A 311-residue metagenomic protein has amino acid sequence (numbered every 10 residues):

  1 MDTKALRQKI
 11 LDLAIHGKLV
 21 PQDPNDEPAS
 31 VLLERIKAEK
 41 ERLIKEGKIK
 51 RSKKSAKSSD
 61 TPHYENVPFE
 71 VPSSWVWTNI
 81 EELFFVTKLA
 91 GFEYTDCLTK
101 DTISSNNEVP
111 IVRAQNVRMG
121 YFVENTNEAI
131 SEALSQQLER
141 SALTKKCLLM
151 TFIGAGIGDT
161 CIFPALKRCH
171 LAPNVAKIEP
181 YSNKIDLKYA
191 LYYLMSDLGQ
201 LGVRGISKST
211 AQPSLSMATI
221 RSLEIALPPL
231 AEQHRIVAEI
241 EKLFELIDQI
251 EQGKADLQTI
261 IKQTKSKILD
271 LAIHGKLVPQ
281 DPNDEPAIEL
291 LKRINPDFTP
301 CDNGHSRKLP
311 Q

Functional and structural regions predicted by a protein language model:
M1-P24, S30-V31, E41, I49 (+2 more regions): Short amphipathic coiled-coil heptad-repeat segments
K4, I15, W75-V76, D186 (+2 more regions): Amphipathic alpha-helical segments
K9, K18, Y64-Y94, S222 (+6 more regions): Non-catalytic DNA-recognition/assembly elements of restriction-modification systems
K45, H63, V76-M119, L134-L138 (+2 more regions): Low-complexity, Lys/Gly-biased intrinsically disordered segments
F69, Q136-Q137, S209: Short, solvent-exposed loop/turn positions at domain surfaces that link secondary-structure elements or cap domain
E93-T95, V117-I130, L148-A172, L187-Y192 (+1 more regions): Short, ligand-facing micro-motifs at secondary-structure edges
A142-L143: Residue-level "contact hotspot" at macromolecular interaction interfaces
I153, R168-A176, I185-K188, K208-P228: A short glycine-rich beta-alpha junction/loop motif
